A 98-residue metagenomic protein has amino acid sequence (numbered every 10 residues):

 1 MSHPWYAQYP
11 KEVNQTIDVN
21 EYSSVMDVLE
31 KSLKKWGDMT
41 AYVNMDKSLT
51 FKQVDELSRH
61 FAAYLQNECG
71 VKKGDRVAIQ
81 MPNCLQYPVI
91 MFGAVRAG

Functional and structural regions predicted by a protein language model:
M1-Y22: Flexible, non-catalytic linker and terminal segments flanking ANL/adenylate-forming cores
H3-W5, D27-T50: AMP-dependent adenylate-forming
I17, E21, D38-F92: Conserved AMP-binding/adenylate-forming core of the ANL superfamily
S24, V28-L29, F61: Hydrophobic alpha-helical segments typical of transmembrane helices and their membrane-interface/capping positions
V95: Anion (oxyanion) recognition and catalysis
G98: Structured binding elements
